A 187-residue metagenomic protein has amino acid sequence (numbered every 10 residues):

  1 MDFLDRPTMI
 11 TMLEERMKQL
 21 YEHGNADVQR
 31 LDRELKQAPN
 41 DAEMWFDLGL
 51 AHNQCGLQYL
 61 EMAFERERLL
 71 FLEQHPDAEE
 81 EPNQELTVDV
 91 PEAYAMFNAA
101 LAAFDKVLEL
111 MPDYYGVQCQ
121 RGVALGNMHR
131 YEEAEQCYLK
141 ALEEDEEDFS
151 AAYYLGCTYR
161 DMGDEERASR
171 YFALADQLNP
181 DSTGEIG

Functional and structural regions predicted by a protein language model:
E34, K106-V107, K140-A141, L174-A175: Canonical positions in the second alpha-helix
Q37, L110, E144, Q177-L178: Structural marker of alpha-solenoid helical repeat scaffolds
